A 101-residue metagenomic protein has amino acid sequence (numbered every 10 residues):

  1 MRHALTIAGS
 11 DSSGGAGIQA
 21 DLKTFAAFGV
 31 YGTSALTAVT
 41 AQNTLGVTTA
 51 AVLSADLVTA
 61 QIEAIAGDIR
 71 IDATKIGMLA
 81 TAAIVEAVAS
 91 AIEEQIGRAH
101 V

Functional and structural regions predicted by a protein language model:
M1-L5: Extreme N-terminal starter segment of soluble prokaryotic enzymes
T6-A26: Glycine/serine-rich anion-binding loops at beta->alpha junctions that coordinate negatively charged ligand groups
I7-A8, L36-A38, G77-L79: Short beta-strand segments
K23-V30, A91-Q95: A glycine- and small-aliphatic-rich helix-loop capping segment at beta-alpha/alpha-beta transitions that lines
A26-A41: N-terminal glycine-rich anion-binding loops that anchor highly charged ligand groups
T40-T48: A short acidic, helix-capping loop that chelates divalent metal ions and anchors anionic groups
T49-H100: Glycine-rich phosphate/dinucleotide-binding loop and adjoining beta-alpha-beta core of small-molecule
